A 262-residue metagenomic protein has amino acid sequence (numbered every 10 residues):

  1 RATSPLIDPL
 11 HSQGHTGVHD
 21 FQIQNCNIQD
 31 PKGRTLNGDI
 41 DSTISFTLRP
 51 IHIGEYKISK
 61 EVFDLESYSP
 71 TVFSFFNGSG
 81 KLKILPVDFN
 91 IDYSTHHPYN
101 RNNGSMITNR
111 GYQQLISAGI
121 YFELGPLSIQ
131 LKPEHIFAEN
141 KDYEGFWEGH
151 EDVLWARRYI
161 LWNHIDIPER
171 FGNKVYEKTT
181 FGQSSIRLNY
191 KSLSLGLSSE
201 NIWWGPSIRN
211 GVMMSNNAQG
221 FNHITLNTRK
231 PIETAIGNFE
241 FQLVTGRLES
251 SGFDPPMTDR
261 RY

Functional and structural regions predicted by a protein language model:
R1-G111, Y121-G125: N-terminal periplasmic/intermembrane-space "pro-region" immediately following the signal or transit peptide
L36, F76-G80, F122-P126, N189-S192 (+1 more regions): Short loop/turn motifs that connect adjacent beta-strands in outer-membrane beta-barrel proteins
I91-Y93, L124-P126, P133-E139, Y190-S192 (+2 more regions): Transmembrane beta-strands of outer-membrane beta-barrel pores
S105-N109, R170-K174, V212-S215, P255: Outer-membrane beta-barrel domain signature
A118-F122, S184-Y190, L197, I224-K230: Residues on the lipid-exposed face of transmembrane beta-strands in outer-membrane beta-barrel proteins
F122-L161: Carboxylate/His-rich catalytic cores and anion/metal-binding grooves
F146-L154, M213-N217, M257-R261: Flexible, surface-exposed loop regions and adjacent strand-edge segments of Gram-negative outer-membrane beta-barrel
I167-F171, W203, A218-Y262: Signature for the C-terminal beta-barrel architecture of outer-membrane proteins
